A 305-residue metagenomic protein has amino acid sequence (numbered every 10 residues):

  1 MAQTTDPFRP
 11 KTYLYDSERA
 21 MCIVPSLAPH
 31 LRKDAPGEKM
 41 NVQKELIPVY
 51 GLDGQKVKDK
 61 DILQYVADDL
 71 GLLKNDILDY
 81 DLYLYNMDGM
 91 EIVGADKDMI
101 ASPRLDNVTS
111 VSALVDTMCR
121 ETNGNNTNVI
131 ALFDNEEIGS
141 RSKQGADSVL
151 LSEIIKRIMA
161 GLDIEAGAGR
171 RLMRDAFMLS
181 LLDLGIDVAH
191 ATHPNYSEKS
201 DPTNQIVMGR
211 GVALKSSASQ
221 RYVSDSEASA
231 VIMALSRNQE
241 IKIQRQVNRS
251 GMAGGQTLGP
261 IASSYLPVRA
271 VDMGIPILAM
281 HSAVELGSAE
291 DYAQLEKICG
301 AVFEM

Functional and structural regions predicted by a protein language model:
M1-M305: N-terminal hydrophobic/helix-forming segments and targeting peptides
